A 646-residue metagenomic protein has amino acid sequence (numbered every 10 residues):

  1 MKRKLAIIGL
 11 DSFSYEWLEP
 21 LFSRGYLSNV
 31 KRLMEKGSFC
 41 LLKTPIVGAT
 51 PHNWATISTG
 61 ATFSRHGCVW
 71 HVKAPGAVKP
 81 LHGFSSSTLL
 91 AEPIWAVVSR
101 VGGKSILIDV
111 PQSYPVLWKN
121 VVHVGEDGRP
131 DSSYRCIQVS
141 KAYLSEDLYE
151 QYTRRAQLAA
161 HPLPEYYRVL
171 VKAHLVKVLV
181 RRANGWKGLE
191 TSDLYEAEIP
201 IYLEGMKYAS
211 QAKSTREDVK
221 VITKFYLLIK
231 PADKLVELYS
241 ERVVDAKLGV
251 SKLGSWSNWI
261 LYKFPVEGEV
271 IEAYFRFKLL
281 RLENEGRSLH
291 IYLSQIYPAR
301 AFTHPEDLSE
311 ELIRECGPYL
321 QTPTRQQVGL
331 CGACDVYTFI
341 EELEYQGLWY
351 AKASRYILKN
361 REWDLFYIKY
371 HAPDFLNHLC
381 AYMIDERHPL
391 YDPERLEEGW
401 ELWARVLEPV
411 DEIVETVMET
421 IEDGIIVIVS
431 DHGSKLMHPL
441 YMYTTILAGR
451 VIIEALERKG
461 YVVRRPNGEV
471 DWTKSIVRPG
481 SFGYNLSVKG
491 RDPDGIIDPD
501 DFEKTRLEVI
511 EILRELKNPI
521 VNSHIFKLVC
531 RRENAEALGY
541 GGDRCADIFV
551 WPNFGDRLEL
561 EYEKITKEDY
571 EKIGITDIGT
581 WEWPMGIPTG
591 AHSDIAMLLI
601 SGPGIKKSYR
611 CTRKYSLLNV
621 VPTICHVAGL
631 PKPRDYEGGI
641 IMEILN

Functional and structural regions predicted by a protein language model:
M1-S38, S145-T153, C331-A333, Y636: Active-site-proximal N-terminal segment of extracellular/periplasmic enzymes that hydrolyze or transfer
L18-A61, K104-I106: Short, structured active-site-proximal loop/turn typified by the sulfatase FGly-forming signature C/S-X-P-X-R
N29, V406-L447, H524-N534, G542 (+3 more regions): Metal-dependent active-site segment of extracytoplasmic phospho-/sulfohydrolases and closely related
F39-S58, I108-L117, K369-P373, I425 (+2 more regions): Short, solvent-exposed turn/loop segments enriched in Gly/Ser/Thr/Pro and often Arg
T62-P393, G480-G495, D501-N522, E559: His/Asp/Glu-rich, glycine-adjacent segments that coordinate divalent cations and/or stabilize oxyanion chemistry on
S85-L90, R405-E408, V463-G480, G495-E508 (+3 more regions): A short beta-strand-to-alpha-helix junction
W118, R506-I510, E515, P519-C545 (+3 more regions): Polar, surface-exposed loop/tail segments that function as active-site lids or cofactor/substrate-recognition elements
S430-G483, L538-L599: Histidine-centered active-site microenvironments of extracellular/periplasmic hydrolases and transferases
